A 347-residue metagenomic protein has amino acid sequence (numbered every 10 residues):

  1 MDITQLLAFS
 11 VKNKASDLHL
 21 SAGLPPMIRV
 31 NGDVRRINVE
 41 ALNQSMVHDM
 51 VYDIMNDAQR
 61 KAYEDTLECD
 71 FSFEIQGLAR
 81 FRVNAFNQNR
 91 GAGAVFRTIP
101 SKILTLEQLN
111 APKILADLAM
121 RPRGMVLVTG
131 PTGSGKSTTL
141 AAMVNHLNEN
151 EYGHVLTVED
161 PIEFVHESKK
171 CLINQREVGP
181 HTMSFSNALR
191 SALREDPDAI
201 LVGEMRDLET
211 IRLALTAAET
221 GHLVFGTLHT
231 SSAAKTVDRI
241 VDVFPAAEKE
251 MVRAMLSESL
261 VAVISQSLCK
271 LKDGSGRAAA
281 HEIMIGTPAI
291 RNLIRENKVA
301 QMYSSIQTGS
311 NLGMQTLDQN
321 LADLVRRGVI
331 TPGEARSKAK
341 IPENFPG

Functional and structural regions predicted by a protein language model:
M1-G347: Short, flexible helix-loop junctions that flank or precede catalytic/ligand sites
